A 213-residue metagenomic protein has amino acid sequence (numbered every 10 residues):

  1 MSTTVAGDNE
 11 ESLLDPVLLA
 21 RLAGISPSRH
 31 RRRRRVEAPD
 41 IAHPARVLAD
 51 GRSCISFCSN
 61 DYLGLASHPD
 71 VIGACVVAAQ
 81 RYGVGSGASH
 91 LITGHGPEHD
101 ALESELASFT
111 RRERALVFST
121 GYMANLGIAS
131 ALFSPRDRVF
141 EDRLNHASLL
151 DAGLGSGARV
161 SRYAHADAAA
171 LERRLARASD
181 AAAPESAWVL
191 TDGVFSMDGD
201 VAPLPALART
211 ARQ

Functional and structural regions predicted by a protein language model:
L19-V84: N-terminal "arm"/small-domain region of PLP-dependent enzymes with the aminotransferase-like
G64-L65, L91-H95, A147, A168-A169 (+1 more regions): Short, small-residue-enriched loops and turns at beta-alpha junctions that line or gate enzyme active sites
G73-T120: Conserved N-terminal alpha-helix of the aminotransferase class I/II PLP-enzyme fold
C75, L149, L207: Aromatic/hydrophobic pocket-lining residues that form π-stacking "cages" and hydrophobic walls in ligand
I128-A147: Conserved PLP-anchoring active-site segment centered on the Schiff-base-forming lysine
P135, G155-G157: Short, structured coil segments at secondary-structure junctions
S161, H165-Q213: Active-site phosphate-binding strand-loop segment of PLP-dependent enzymes
